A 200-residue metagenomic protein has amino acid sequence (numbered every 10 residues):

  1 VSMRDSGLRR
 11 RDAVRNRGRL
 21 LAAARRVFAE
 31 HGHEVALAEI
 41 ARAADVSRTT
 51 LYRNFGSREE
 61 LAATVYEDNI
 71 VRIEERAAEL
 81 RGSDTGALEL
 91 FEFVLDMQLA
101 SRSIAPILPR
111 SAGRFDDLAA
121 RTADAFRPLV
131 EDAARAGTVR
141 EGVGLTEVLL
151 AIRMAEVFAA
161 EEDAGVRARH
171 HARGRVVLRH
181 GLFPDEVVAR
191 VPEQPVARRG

Functional and structural regions predicted by a protein language model:
V1-A43, E60: Basic, helix-initiating cap at the start of DNA-binding domains
V1-R4, A120-R135, E161-G200: C-terminal peripheral helix-coil segments that are non-catalytic and often amphipathic
G32-H33, R53, R140: Helix-turn-helix/winged-helix DNA-binding modules
D45-F55: Short hydrophobic/aromatic patch on the recognition helix
F55, A62-N69: Alpha-helical DNA-contacting segments of helix-turn-helix folds
T64, V71-A100, S111-F115: Hydrophobic alpha-helical connector segments
E89, R110-E156, A160-E161, R169 (+1 more regions): Amphipathic alpha-helical packing segments from all-alpha helical-bundle domains
P106-R114, P192-P195: Short linear capping/connector segments at secondary-structure termini
